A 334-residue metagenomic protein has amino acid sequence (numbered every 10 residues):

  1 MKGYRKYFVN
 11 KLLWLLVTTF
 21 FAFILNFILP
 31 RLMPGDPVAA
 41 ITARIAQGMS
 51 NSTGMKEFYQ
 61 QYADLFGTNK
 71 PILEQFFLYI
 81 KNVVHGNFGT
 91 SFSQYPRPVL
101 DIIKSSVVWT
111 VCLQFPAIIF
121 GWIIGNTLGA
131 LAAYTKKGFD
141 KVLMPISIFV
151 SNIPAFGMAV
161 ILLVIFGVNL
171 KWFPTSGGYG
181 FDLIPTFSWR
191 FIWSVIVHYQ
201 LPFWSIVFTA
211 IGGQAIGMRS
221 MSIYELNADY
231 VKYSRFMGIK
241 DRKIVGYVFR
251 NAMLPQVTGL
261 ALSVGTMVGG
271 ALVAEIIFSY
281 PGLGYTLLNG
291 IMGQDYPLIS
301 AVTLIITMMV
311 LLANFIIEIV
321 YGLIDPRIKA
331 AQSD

Functional and structural regions predicted by a protein language model:
M1-Y4, L65-N126: An internal, D/E-rich "acidic patch" concept
K2-R5, I103, V107-F139, A155 (+1 more regions): Alpha-helical transmembrane segments of integral membrane proteins, especially multi-pass inner/plasma-membrane
V9-L15: N-terminal signal-anchor/signal peptide hydrophobic helix marking the start of the first transmembrane segment
K11, M144, V160-I161, Y247 (+1 more regions): Residue-level recognition of transmembrane alpha-helices in multi-pass small-molecule transporters/permeases
W14, F120-G121, S147-V150, L163-G167 (+2 more regions): Transmembrane alpha-helical core residues of multi-pass small-molecule transporters, especially secondary transporters
T19-E74, K171-F191: Hydrophobic alpha-helical transmembrane segments of membrane transport/permease proteins and related membrane-embedded
L25-L32, Y79-K81, I146-G177, S205-V207: Membrane-water interface segments at the C-terminal ends of transmembrane alpha-helices in multi-pass inner-membrane
T53-H85, F278-G290: Short hydrophobic, aromatic-rich alpha-helical segments embedded in or entering the lipid bilayer of multi-pass
